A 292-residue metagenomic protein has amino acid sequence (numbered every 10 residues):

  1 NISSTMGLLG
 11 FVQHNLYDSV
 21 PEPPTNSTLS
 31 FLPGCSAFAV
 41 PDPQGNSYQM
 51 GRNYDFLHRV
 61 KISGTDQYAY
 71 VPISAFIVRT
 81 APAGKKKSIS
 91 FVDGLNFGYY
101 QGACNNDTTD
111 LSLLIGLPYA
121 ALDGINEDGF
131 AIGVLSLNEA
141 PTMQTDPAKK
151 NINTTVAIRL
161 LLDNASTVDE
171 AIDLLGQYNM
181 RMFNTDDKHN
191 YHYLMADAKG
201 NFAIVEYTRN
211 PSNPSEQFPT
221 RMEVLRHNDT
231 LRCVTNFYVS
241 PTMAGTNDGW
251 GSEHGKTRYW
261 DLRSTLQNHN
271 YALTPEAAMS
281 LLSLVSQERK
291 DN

Functional and structural regions predicted by a protein language model:
N1-D169, M180-F183, Q267-N292: N-terminal mature-domain region immediately after signal-peptide cleavage in secreted/organellar precursors
H14, H58, H189-H192, H227 (+2 more regions): Histidine (H) residue identity feature
K61-I62, M143-T145, I204-T208, D248: A short secondary-structure junction signal
R159, I172-L175, R263: Short, well-ordered alpha-helical packing segments
D173-T185, Y193: Secretory/export targeting leaders with adjacent low-complexity proregions
D187-T246: Extended amphipathic alpha-helical segments with heptad-repeat/coiled-coil character used for oligomerization, fusion
N190, I204-V205, Y238-N292: Domain-length functional cores that host ligand/cofactor binding and catalytic or interaction surfaces in mature
